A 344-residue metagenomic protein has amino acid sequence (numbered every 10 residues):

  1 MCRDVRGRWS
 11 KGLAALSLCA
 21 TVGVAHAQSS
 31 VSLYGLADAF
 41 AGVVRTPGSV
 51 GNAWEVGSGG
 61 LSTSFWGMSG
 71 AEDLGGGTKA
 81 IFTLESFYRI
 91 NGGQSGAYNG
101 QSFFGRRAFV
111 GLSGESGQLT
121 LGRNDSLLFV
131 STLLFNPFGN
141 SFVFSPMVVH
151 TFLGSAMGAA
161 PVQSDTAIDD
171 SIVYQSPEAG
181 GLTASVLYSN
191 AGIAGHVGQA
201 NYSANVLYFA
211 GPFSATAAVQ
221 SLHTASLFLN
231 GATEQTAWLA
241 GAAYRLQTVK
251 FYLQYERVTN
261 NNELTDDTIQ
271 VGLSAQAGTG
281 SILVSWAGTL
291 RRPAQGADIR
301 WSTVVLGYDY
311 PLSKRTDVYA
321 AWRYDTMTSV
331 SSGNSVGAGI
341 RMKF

Functional and structural regions predicted by a protein language model:
G23-A27: Sec/Tat signal peptide C-region and signal peptidase I cleavage site
Q28-V43, W54-N190, G198-A200, L207-G211: Outer membrane beta-barrel
D38-F40, E85-F87, N124-S126, L187-A191 (+6 more regions): Outer-membrane beta-barrel pore domains and translocons
A41-S49, Y88-Q94, L127-S131, G192-H196 (+6 more regions): Gram-negative outer-membrane beta-barrel proteins
G67-S69, F109-G111, V173-Q175, N205-L207 (+5 more regions): Outer-membrane beta-barrel architecture
T78-A80, S116-L119, G181-A184, P212-A217 (+3 more regions): Repeated loop/turn-to-beta-strand initiation elements of outer-membrane beta-barrel proteins
N201-V305: Detector for outer-membrane/organellar transmembrane beta-barrel domains, recognizing the amphipathic beta-strand
S332-F344: Outer-membrane beta-barrel "beta-signal"
